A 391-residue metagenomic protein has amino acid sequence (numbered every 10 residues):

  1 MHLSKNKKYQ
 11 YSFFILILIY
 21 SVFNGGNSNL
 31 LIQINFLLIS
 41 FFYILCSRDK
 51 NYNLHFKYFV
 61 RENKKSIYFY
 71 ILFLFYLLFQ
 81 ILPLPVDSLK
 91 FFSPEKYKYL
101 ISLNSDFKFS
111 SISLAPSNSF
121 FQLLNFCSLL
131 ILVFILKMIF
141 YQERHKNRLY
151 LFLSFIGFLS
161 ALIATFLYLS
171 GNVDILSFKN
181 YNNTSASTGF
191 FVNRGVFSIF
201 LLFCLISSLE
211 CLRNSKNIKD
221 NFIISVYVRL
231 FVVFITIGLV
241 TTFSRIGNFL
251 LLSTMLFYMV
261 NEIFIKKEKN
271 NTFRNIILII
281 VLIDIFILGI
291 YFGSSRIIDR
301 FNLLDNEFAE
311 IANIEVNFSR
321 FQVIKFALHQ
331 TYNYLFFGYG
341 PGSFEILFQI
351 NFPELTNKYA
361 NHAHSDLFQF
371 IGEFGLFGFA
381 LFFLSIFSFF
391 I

Functional and structural regions predicted by a protein language model:
H2-F23, Q33-L45, Y70, L74 (+4 more regions): Alpha-helical transmembrane segments of multi-pass inner-membrane proteins
S21-I34, D49-F56: Short, hydrophobic transmembrane alpha-helix segments
S47-V60, L78-S93, N104-I112, Y168-N172: Transmembrane alpha-helix boundary signature
F73, P85-N118, L124, N193 (+2 more regions): Membrane-interface coil-to-helix junctions
Q80, N193, D305, I314 (+3 more regions): TM-adjacent membrane-interface loops and short helices in multi-pass inner/ER membrane proteins
S88-I101, N172-T188, I297-V316, S343: Extracytoplasmic catalytic-loop and juxtamembrane helix elements of membrane-embedded, polyprenol/dolichol-linked
L100-A115, S177-F190, F318-I324, Q349-F370: Juxtamembrane membrane-water interface segments that cap and precede transmembrane helices
A186-S187, T254-M255, F273-N275, I287-F326 (+1 more regions): Flexible juxtamembrane loops connecting transmembrane helices in multi-pass membrane enzymes that build or modify
